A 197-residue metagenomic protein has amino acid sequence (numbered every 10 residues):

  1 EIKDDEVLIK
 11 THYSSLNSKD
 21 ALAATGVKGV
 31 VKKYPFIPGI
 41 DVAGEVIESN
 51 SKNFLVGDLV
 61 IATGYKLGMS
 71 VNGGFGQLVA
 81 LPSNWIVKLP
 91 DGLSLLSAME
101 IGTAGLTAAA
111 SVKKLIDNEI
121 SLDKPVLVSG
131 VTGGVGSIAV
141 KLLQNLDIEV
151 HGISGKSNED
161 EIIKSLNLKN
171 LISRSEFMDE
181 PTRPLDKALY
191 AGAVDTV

Functional and structural regions predicted by a protein language model:
I2-L16, V27-L67, G73, T196: Glycine-rich beta-strand-centered segment in the early N-terminal region that forms part of a ligand/cofactor-binding
K19-T25: Cytochrome P450 core scaffold surrounding the K-helix E-X-X-R motif and the conserved "meander" helix-loop region
G57, G76, D123, L168 (+1 more regions): Local beta-strand N-terminus motif with an aromatic residue
D58-L59, L78, P125, N145: Residue-level marker of beta-strand positions
L67-S83: A structural motif shared across PLP-dependent enzymes of the aminotransferase-like
M99-E176: Mid-domain Rossmann-like dinucleotide-binding core that forms the NAD(H)/NADP(H) cofactor-binding site
L166, N170-V197: Glycine-rich cofactor phosphate-binding loops and adjacent beta1-alpha1 units of small-molecule cofactor enzyme domains
